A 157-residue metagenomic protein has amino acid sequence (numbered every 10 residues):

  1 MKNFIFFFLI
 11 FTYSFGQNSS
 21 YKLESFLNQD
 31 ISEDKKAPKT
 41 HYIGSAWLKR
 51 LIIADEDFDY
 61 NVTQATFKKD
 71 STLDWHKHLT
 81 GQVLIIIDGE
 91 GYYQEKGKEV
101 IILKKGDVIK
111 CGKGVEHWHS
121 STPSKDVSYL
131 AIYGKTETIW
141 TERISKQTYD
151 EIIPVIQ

Functional and structural regions predicted by a protein language model:
M1-Y21: Bacterial Sec-dependent N-terminal signal peptides
Q17-D59, I139-Q157: A short, N-terminal "cap"/entry segment at the start of jelly-roll beta-barrel domains of the cupin/DSBH fold
W47-R50, A65-S71: N-terminal post-signal-peptidase region of extra-cytosolic proteins
Q64-K68, K77-Y93, I132-G134: Short, conserved beta-strand element in jelly-roll/cupin
S71, Y93, V127, S145: Ligand-binding pocket scaffold of soluble enzyme catalytic domains
W75, Y93-Q94, E116-T122: Short beta-strand His + acidic residue motifs that chelate non-heme Fe in jelly-roll/DSBH and cupin folds
G97-G114: Short acidic-glycine-tyrosine-enriched beta hairpin
K110, S124-E142: A short hydrophobic beta-strand segment most commonly corresponding to one strand of the jelly-roll/cupin
